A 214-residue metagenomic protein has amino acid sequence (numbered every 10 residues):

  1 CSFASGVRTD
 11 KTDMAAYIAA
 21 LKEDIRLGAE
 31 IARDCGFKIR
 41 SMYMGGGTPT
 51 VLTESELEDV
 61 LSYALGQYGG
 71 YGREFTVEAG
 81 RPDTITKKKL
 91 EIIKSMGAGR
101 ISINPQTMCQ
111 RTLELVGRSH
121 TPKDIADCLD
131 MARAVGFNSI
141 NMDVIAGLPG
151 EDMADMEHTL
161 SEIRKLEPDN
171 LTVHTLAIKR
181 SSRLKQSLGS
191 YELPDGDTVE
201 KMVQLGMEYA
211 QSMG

Functional and structural regions predicted by a protein language model:
C1: Short cysteine clusters
A4-I31, C35-G214: C-terminal scaffold of the Radical SAM
